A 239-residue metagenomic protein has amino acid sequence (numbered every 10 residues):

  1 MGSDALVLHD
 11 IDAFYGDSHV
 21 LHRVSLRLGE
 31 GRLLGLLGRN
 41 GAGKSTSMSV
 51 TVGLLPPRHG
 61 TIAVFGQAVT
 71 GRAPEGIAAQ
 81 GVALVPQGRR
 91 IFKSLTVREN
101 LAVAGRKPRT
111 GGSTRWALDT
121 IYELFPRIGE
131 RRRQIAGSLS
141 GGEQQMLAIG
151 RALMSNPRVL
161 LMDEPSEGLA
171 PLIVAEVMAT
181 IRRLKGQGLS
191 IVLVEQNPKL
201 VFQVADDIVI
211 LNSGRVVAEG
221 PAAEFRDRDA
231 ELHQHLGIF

Functional and structural regions predicted by a protein language model:
G16, R72, V97-W116, L124-G129 (+2 more regions): ABC-type ATPase nucleotide-binding domains, specifically the catalytic core motifs of the NBD
L37-R39: The feature captures the beta-strand-to-loop junction immediately N-terminal to the Walker
V52: Helix-to-loop junction immediately C-terminal to a conserved catalytic motif
G60-V69, Q80, T114-L118: Conserved ABC transporter NBD signature motif
A152-L153: ABC ATPase C-loop
L160-E164: Catalytic Walker B motif of ABC-type/P-loop ATPase nucleotide-binding domains
